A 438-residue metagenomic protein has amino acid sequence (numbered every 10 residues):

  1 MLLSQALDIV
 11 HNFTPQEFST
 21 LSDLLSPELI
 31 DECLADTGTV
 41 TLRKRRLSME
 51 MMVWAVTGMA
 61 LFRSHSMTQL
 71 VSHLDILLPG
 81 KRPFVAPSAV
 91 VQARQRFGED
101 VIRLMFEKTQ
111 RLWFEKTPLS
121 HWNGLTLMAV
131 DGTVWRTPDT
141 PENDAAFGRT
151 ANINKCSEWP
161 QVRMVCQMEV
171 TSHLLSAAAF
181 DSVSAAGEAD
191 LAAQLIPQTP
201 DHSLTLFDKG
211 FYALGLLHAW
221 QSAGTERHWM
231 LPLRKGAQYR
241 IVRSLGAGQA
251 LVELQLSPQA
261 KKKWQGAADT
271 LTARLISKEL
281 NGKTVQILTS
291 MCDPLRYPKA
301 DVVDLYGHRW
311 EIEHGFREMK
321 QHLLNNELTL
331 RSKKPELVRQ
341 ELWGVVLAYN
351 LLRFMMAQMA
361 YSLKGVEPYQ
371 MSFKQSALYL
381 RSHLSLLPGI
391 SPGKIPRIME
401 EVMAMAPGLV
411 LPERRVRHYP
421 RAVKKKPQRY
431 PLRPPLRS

Functional and structural regions predicted by a protein language model:
M1-M67, R82, R94-F97, L104-T109 (+3 more regions): Single, function-defining residue in the core of a domain
L70-H73: Short alpha-helical "recognition helix" segments of helix-turn-helix
D75-V91: Short, basic interhelical loop/turn and adjoining N-cap of the next helix at nucleic-acid- or acidic-partner-contacting
Q110-P118: A short, well-structured juxtamembrane/interface segment
